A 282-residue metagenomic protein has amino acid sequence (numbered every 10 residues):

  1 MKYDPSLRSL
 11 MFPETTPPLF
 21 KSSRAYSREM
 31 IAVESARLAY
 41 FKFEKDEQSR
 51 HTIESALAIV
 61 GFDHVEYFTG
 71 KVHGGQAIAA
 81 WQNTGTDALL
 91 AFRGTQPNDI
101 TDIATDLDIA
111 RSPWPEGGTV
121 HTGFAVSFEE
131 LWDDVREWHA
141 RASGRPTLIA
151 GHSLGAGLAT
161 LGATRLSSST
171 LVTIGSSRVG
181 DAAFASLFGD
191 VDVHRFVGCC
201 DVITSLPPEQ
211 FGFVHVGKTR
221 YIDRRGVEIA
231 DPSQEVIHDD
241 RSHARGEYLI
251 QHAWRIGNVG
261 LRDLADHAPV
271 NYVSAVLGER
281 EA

Functional and structural regions predicted by a protein language model:
M1-A150, L154-A282: Non-catalytic, mobile gating and regulatory segments of ester bond hydrolases
